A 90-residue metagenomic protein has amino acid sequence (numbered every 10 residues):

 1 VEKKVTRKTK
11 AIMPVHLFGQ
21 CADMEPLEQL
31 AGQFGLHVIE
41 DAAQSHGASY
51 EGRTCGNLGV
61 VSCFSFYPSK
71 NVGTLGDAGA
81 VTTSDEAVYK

Functional and structural regions predicted by a protein language model:
V1-T74, A80-A87: Active-site phosphate-binding strand-loop segment of PLP-dependent enzymes
K90: Beta-strand scaffold of nucleotide-dependent catalytic cores
